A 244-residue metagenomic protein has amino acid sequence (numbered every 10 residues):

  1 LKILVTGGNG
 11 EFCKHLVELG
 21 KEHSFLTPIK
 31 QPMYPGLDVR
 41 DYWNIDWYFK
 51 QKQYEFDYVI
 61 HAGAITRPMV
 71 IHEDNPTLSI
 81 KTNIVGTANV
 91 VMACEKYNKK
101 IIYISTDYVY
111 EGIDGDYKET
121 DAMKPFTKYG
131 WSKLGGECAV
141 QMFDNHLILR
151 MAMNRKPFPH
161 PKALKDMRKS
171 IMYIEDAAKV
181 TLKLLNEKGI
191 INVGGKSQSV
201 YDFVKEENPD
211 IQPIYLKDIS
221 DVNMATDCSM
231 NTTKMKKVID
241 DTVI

Functional and structural regions predicted by a protein language model:
L1-E22: N-terminal Rossmann NAD(P)H-binding glycine-rich loop of SDR-like oxidoreductase domains
S24-Y48: Adenosine-cofactor binding site in Rossmann-like domains, unifying the SAM/SAH pocket of S-adenosylmethionine-dependent
Y42-T82: NAD(P)H-binding glycine-rich loop region in Rossmannoid oxidoreductase-like domains and their noncatalytic homologs
I65-T77, T106-F126: Active-site "gating" loop of Rossmann-like NAD(P)-dependent oxidoreductase/epimerase domains
E73-I102: NAD(P)-cofactor binding segment of oxidoreductase domains
K124-A152: Active-site Tyr-X1-5-Lys
M151, K156-N186: Substrate-positioning beta->alpha
V180, L184-D227: Mid/C-terminal beta-alpha module of Rossmann-like enzyme folds, strongest in SDR-family dehydrogenases/epimerases
